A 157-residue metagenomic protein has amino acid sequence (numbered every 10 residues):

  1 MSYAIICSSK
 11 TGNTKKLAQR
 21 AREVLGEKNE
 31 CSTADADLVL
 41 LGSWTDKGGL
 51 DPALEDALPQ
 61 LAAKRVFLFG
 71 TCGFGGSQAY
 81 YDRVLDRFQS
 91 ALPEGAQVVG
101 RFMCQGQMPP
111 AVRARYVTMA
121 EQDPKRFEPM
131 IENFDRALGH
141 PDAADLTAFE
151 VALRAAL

Functional and structural regions predicted by a protein language model:
S2-S9: Terminal, regulation- and interaction-focused segments at domain boundaries
Y3, R20-K28, D46-L157: FMN-binding flavodoxin-like domain, especially the glycine-rich phosphate-binding loop
C7, S32-T33, P59: Generic structural signal for beta-strand residues in well-ordered domains
G12-K16: Short N-terminal binding/cap micro-motifs at the start of the first secondary-structure element
G26-D37: Short acidic low-complexity segments
D37-L40, R65: Structural motif
S43: Conserved strand-to-loop "acid loop" that flanks and positions the catalytic carboxylate
